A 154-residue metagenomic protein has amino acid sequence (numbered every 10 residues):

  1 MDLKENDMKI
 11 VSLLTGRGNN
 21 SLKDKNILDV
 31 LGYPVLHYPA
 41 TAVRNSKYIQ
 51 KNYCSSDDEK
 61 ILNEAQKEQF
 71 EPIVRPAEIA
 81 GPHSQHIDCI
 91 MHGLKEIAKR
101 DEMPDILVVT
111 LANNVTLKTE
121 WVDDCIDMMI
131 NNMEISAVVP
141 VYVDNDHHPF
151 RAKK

Functional and structural regions predicted by a protein language model:
D2-K23: N-terminal nucleotide-binding beta1-loop-alpha1 segment
L14-G16, S56-D57, L111, V141: Short beta-strand/turn micro-motifs composed of small residues that flank or help shape donor/cofactor-binding pockets
L28-D29, C54: Conserved SAM-binding loop
V35-K51: A short, N-terminal amphipathic alpha-helix
I49, E102-P104, N132-I135: Short, high-confidence coil segments that cap the C-terminus of an alpha-helix and link into the following beta-strand
Y53, E59-V108, T116-L117, D123-D124: Short phosphate-binding loop-to-helix
V115-K154: Conserved core of the sugar-phosphate nucleotidyltransferase
